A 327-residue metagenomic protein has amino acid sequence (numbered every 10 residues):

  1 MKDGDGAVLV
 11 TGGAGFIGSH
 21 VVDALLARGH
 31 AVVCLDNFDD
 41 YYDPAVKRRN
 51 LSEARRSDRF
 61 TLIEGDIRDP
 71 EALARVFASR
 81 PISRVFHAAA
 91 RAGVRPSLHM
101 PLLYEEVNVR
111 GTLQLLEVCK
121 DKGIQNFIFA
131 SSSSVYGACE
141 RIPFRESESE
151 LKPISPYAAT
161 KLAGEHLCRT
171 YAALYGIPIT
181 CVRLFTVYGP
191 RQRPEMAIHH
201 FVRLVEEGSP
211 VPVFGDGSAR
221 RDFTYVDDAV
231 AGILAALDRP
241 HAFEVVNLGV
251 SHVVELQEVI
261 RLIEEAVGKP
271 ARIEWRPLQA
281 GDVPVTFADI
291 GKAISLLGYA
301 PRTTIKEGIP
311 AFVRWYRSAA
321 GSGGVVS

Functional and structural regions predicted by a protein language model:
M1-V187, D227, T303, A319: N-terminal Rossmann-like NAD(P)+-binding domain of SDR-like oxidoreductases, especially those catalyzing
G6, I305-S327: Amphipathic terminal alpha-helices
V21, I233-L237, I260-I263, I309-Y316: Hydrophobic "lid"/C-terminal helical patch of Rossmann-like NAD(P)-dependent dehydrogenase/epimerase domains
S52, R56-D58, S147-E150, Y175-P178 (+4 more regions): A short C-terminal helix-loop "cap" of Rossmann-like NAD(P)-dependent dehydrogenase/epimerase domains
L162, P178, V187-H200, E207-S209 (+6 more regions): Glycine/proline-rich active-site loop of Rossmann-fold NAD(P)-dependent oxidoreductases
D216, E244-V246, V254-R261, G268-V285 (+1 more regions): C-terminal "lid/loop" region of Rossmann-like NAD(P)-dependent oxidoreductases
V226, Q279-A300, T304, A311: Conserved C-terminal active-site "lid" loop/helix of NAD(P)H-dependent oxidoreductases that clamps the redox cofactor
A229, I233, L248, V259 (+2 more regions): Non-catalytic, hydrophobic alpha-helical segments
